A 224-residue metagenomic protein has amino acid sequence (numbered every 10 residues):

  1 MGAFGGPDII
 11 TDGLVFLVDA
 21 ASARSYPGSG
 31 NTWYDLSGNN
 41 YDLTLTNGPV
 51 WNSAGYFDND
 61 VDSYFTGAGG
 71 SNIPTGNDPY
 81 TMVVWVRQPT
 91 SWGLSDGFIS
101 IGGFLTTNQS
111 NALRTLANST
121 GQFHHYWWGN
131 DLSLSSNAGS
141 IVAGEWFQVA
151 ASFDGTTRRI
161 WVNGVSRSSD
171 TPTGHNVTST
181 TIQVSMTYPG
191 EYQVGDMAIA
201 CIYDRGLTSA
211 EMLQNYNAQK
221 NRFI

Functional and structural regions predicted by a protein language model:
M1-D62, M212-I224: Extracytoplasmic low-complexity segments
A3-I9, D58-Y80, S133-S140, M186-P189: Short surface loop/edge beta-strand patches of beta-sandwich-type extracellular domains that form ligand-contact sites
D8-T11, W51, P74-N77, A117-N118 (+3 more regions): Extracellular/periplasmic catalytic domains that process cell-envelope and extracellular macromolecules
S37-D62, T81-G93, N108-G174, I202: Extracellular glycan-interaction surfaces
W92-I101: Beta-strand acidic-aromatic groove motif in beta-rich domains, primarily in extracellular
D170-D196: Flexible glycan-contacting loops in extracellular carbohydrate-active proteins
G190-N215: Ligand-recognition surfaces built from glycine- and aromatic
